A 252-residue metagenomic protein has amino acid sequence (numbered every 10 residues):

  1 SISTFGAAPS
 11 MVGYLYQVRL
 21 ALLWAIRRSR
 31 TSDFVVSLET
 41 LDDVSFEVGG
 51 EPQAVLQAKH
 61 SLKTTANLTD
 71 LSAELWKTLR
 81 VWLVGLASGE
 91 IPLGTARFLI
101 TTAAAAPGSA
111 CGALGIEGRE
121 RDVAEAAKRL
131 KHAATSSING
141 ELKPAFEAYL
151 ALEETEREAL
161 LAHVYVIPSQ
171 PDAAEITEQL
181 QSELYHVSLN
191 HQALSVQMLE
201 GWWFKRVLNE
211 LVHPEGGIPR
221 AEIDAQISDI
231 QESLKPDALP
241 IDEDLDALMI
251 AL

Functional and structural regions predicted by a protein language model:
S1-A8, K59-L252: Acidic metal-coordinating catalytic centers involved in nucleic-acid phosphodiester chemistry
S10-M11, L15-V84: Catalytic centers of nucleases
